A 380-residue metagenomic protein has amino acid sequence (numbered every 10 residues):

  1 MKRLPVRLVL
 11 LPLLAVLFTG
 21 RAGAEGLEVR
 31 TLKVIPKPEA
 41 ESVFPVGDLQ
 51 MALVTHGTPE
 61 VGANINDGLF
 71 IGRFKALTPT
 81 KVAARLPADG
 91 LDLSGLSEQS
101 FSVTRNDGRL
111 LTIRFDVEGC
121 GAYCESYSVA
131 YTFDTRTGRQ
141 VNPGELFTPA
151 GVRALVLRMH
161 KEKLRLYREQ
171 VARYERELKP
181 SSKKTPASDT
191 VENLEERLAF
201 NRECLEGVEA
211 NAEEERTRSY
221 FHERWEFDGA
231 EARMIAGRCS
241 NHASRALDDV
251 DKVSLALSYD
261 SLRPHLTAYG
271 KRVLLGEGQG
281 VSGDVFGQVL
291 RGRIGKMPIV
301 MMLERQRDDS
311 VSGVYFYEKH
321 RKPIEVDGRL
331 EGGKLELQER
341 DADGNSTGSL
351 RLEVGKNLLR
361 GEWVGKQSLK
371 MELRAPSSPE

Functional and structural regions predicted by a protein language model:
M1-L10: Bacterial N-terminal signal peptides that target proteins for export
V9-L17: Bacterial N-terminal signal peptides
A24-S310, V314-I324, K334, Q338-T347 (+3 more regions): Compositionally biased intrinsically disordered regions enriched in Thr/Gly
